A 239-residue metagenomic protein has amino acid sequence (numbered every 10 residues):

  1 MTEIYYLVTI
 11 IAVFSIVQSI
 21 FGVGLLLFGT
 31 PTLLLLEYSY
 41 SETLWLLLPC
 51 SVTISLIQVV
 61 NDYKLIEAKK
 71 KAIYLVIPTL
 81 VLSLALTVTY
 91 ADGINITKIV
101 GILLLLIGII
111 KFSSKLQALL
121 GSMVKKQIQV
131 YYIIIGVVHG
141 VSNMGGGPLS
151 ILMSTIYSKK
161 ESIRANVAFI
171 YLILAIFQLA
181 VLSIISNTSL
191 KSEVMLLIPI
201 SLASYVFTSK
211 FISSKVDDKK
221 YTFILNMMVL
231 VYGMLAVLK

Functional and structural regions predicted by a protein language model:
M1-E3, L25-L26, W45-V60, L105 (+2 more regions): Hydrophobic, membrane-facing alpha-helical anchors
M1-L36, Q117-V167, L174: Selected transmembrane alpha-helices and immediately adjacent juxtamembrane segments of polytopic inner-membrane
E3-I4, T9, L36-V52, N95-L104 (+2 more regions): Structural signature of hydrophobic alpha-helical transmembrane segments
P31-L36, Y40, L75-A85, I107-G108 (+3 more regions): Small-residue-rich segments of transmembrane alpha-helices in multi-pass membrane proteins, especially helix faces
Y38-L47, K69-K70, Y157-F169: Membrane-interface alpha-helices at helix entry/exit sites of multi-pass transporters
S39, W45-I94, I176-K219, M227: Selective hydrophobic functional segments
S55-Y63, L86, G93, T97-V124 (+2 more regions): Transmembrane helix exit motif
E67-P78, T97-L103, S122-Y132, S162-F169 (+1 more regions): Cytoplasmic-side transmembrane-helix entry/capping segments in multi-pass membrane proteins
